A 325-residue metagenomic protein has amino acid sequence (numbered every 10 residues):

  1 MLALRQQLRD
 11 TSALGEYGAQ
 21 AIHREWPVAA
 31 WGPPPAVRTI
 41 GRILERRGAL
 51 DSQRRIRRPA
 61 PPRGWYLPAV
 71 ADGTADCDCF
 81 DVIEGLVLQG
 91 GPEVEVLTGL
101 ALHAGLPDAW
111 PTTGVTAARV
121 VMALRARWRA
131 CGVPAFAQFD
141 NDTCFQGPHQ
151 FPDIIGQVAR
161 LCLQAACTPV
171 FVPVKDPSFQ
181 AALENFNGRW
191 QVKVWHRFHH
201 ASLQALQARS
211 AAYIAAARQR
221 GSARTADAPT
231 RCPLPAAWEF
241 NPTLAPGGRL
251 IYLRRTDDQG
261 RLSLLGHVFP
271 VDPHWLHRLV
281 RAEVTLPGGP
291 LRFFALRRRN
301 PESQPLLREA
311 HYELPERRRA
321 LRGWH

Functional and structural regions predicted by a protein language model:
M1, I22, I40, D81 (+9 more regions): Mobile genetic element proteins and their domesticated derivatives, centered on retroelements and DNA transposons
L2-F80, G85, T230-P235: Basic, flexible linker segments flanking DNA-binding modules in nucleic acid-interacting mobile-element proteins
E25, F151, V158-F240, A245 (+1 more regions): Charged alpha-helix within mobile-element recombinases
L44-L100, L106, A117-L124, A130-C131 (+3 more regions): Mobile-element integrase/transposase regions, centering on the N-terminal DNA-binding/Zn-coordinating module
A101-L102, A295: Short, acidic, Ser/Thr-enriched surface-loop or helix-capping motifs
G105-W110, V170-V172: Short small-residue beta-strand/loop micro-motif enriched in glycine and branched aliphatics
V115, W128-F151, P173-K175, Q180: Acidic/histidine-rich, metal-coordinating catalytic segments
I214-H325: C-terminal, beta-rich DNA-binding module of retroviral/retroelements integrases
